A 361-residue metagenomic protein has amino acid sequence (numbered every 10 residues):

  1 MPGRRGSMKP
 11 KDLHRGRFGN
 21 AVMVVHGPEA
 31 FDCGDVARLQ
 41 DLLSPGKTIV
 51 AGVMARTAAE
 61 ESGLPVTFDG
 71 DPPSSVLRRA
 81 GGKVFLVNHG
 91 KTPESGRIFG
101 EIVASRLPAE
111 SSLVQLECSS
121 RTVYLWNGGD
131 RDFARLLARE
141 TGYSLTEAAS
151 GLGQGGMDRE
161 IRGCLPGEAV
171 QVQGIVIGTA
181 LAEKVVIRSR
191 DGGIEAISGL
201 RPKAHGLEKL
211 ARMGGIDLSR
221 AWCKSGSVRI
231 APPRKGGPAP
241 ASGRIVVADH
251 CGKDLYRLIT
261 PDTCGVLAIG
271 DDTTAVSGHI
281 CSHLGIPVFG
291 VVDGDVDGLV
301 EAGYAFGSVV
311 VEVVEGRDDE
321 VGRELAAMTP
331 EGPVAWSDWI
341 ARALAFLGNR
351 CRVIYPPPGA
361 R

Functional and structural regions predicted by a protein language model:
P2-R361: Conserved mixed alpha/beta catalytic, RNA-binding, or beta-rich assembly cores of soluble enzyme, regulatory
